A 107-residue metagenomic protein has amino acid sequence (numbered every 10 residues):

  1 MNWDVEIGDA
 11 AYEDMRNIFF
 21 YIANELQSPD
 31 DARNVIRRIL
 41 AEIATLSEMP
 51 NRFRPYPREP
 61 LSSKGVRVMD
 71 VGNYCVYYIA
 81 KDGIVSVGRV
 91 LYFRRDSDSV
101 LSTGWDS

Functional and structural regions predicted by a protein language model:
M1-R38: Arg/Lys-rich, positively charged N-terminal/basic patches that mediate binding to nucleic acids
W3, V66-R67, V76: Residue-level detector of beta-strand structural context in well-folded domains
G8-A10, M49, V90: Generic beta-structure capping elements
D14, E42-T45, V68, R89: Residue-level recognition of specific faces of alpha-helices
Q27-V35, R54-P57, L61-S63, G83: Solvent-exposed interaction patches of small proteins and small membrane subunits
A44-D70: A short, surface-exposed loop/turn module that caps and links secondary-structure elements
V71-S107: Enriched for short, Lys/Arg-rich terminal
